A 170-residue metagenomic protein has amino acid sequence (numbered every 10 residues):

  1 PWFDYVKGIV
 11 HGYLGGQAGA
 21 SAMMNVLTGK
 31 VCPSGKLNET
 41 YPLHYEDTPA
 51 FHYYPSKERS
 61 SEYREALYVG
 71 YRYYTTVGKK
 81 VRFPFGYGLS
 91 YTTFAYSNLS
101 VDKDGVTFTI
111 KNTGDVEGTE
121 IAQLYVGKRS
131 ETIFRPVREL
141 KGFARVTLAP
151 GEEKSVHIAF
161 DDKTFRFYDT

Functional and structural regions predicted by a protein language model:
P1-T119, Y125-G127, P150: Secreted, periplasmic, or luminal enzymes acting at the cell surface/secretory milieu
E117-L124, P136, Y168-T170: Short, hydrophobic/aromatic beta-strand segments
Q123-S130, E139: Active/binding-pocket-proximal capping segment
T132-Y168: Intrinsically disordered, low-complexity Pro/Gly/Ser/Thr-rich segments with frequent PxxP/GP/PP motifs and embedded
